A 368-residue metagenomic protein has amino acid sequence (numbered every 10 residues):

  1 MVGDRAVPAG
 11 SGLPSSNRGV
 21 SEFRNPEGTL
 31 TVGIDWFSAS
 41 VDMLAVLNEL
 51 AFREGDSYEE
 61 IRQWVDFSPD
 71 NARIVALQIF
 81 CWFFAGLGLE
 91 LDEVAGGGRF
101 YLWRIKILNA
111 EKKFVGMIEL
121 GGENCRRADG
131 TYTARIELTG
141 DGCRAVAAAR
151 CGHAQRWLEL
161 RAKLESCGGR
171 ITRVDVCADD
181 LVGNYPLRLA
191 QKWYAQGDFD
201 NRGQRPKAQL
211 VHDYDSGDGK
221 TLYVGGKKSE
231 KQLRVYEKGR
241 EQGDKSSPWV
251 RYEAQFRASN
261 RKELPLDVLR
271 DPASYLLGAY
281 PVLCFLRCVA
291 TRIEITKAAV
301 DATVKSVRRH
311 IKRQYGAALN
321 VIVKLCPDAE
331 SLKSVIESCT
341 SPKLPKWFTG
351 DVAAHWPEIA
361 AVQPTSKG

Functional and structural regions predicted by a protein language model:
M1-A302, H310-G368: Structured, helix-rich domain cores that form ligand/interaction pockets
